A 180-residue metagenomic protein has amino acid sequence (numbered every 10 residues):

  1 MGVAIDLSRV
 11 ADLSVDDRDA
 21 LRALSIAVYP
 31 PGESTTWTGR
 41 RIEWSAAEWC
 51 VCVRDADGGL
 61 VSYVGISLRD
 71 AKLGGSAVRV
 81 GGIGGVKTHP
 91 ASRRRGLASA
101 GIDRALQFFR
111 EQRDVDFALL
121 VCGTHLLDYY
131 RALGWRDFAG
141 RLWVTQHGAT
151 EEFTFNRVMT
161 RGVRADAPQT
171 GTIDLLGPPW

Functional and structural regions predicted by a protein language model:
M1-V61, D166-W180: Short amphipathic alpha-helix that is part of the acyltransferase structural core
L7, V121, R131, R136-M159: Conserved catalytic-core motifs of GNAT/GCN5-like acyltransferases
C52, G59-D70, V80-K87: Conserved beta-strand in the GNAT
T88, R94-Q107: Conserved acetyl-CoA-binding loop-helix of GNAT-fold acetyltransferases
H89, G123: Residue-level recognition of the GNAT/N-acetyltransferase active site
R93, E111-R113, A132: Acidic/histidine-enriched, beta-strand-rich ligand/metal-binding domains
A100-R104, V115-A118, L127: Contiguous mid-protein beta-loop-alpha structural module that forms a pocket-lining wall or clamp of enzyme active
F109-C122: Conserved GNAT acetyl-CoA-binding A-motif
